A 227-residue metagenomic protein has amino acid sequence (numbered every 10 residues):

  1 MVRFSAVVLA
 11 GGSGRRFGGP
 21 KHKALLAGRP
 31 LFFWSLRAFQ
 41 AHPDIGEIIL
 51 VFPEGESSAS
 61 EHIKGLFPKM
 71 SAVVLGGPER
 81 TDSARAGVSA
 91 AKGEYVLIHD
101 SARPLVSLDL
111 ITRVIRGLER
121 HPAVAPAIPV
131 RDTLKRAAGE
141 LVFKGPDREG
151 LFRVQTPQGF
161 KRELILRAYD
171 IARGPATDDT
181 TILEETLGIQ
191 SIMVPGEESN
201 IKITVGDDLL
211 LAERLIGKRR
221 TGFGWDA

Functional and structural regions predicted by a protein language model:
V2-S57: N-terminal glycine-rich phosphate-binding loop and ensuing alpha1 helix
F33-G93: Conserved N-terminal catalytic core of the sugar/cofactor nucleotidyltransferase
R80, S101-L105: Acidic metal-phosphate-binding loop of nucleotide-sugar-dependent transferases
V96-L97: Short aromatic/hydrophobic "clamp" motif used to bind/position activated sugar donors
L105-I192: Conserved core of the sugar-phosphate nucleotidyltransferase
S191-S199: Catalytic beta-strand/loop signature of glycosyltransferases that borders the donor
G206, A212-A227: N-terminal entry segment of metal-dependent catalytic domains or homologous docking segments
